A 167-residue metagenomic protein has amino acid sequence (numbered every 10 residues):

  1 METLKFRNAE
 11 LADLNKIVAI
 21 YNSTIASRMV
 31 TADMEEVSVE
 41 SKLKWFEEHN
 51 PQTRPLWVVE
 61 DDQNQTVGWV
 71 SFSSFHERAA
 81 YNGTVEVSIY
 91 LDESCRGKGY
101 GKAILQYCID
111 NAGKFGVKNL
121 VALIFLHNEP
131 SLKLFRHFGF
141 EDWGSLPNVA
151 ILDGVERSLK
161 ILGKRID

Functional and structural regions predicted by a protein language model:
E2-L4, N64-W69, R157: Glycine-rich phosphate/pyrophosphate-binding loop shared by adenosine-nucleotide-utilizing enzymes
K5-I17: A short beta-loop-alpha structural element at the N-terminal edge of CoA-dependent acyl/N-acetyltransferase catalytic
V18-W45: Conserved GNAT-fold acetyl-CoA-binding loop/helix
V37-S94, L105, R165-I166: Acetyl-CoA-dependent GNAT
S74, V121-I124, E141-S158: Conserved catalytic-core motifs of GNAT/GCN5-like acyltransferases
G97-D110, K133-H137: Conserved acetyl-CoA-binding loop-helix of GNAT-fold acetyltransferases
A112-I124: Conserved GNAT acetyl-CoA-binding A-motif
A122-L132: Conserved beta-strand-loop-alpha-helix junction that forms the acyl-donor binding cleft
